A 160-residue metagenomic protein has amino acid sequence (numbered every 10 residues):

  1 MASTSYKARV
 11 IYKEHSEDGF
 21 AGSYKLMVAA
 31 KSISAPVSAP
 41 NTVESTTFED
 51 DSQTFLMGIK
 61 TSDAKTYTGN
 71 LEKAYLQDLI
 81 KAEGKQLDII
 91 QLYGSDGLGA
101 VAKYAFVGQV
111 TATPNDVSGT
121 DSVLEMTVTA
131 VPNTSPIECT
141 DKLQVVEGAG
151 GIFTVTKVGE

Functional and structural regions predicted by a protein language model:
M1-T68, V110-T127: Solvent-exposed edge beta-strands and adjacent loop segments that serve as assembly or binding interfaces
H15-S23, G99-V107, V155, G159-E160: Surface-exposed, hydrophilic segments of mature proteins
A21-A30, D78-I80, G150-T156: A short, polar/proline- and glycine-enriched secondary-structure boundary/capping micro-motif
Q53-L98: Structured, beta-strand-rich domain cores that present glycine/charged loop surfaces used to bind extended ligands
L79-L87, A102-Y104, L124-M126, Q144-V146: "Short basic amphipathic alpha-helical interaction patches in structured regions
L87-Y93, V131-T134, G150-V155: Short, surface-exposed linear patches
Y93-T140: Short beta-strand and beta-hairpin "edge-sheet" elements
T140-E160: Intrinsically disordered, low-complexity terminal/linker regions enriched in Pro/Ser/Gly and acidic residues
